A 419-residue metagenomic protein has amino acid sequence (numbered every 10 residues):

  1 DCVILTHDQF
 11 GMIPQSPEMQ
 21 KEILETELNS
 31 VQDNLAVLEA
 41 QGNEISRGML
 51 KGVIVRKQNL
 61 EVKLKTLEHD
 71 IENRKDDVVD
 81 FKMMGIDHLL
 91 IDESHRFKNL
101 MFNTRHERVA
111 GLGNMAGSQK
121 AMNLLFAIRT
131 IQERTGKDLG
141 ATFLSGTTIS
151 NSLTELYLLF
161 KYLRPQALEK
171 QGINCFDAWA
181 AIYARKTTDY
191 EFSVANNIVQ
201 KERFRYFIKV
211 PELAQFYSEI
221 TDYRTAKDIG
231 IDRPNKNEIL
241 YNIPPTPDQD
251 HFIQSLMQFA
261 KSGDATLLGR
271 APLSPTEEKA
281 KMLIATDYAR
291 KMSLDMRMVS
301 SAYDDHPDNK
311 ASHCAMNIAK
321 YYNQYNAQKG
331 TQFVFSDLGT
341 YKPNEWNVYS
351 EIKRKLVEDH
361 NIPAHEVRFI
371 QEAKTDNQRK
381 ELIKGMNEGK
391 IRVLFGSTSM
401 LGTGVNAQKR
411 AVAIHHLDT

Functional and structural regions predicted by a protein language model:
D1-N34, R47-H88, K98, K120-E155 (+2 more regions): Inter-lobe coupling linker of SF2 helicases/translocases
F10-P17, M83, F97-K98, N151-L153 (+2 more regions): SF2 helicase motor core recognition
Q15-K21, T104-A116, E202-R203, T340-E351: Short, flexible/disordered intra-domain loops and linkers
A40-R47: Charged, low-complexity interaction regions
F81-M83, I131-K137, N323-A327, G385-G389 (+1 more regions): Conserved catalytic network of the ASCE P-loop NTPase/AAA+ motor domain
H88, A141, R368, V393 (+1 more regions): Hydrophobic "anchor" residues on beta-strands that sit immediately upstream of conserved functional sites
D92-E93: Walker B catalytic acidic pair
I231-L394, S399-L401: Conserved Helicase C-terminal RecA-like lobe
